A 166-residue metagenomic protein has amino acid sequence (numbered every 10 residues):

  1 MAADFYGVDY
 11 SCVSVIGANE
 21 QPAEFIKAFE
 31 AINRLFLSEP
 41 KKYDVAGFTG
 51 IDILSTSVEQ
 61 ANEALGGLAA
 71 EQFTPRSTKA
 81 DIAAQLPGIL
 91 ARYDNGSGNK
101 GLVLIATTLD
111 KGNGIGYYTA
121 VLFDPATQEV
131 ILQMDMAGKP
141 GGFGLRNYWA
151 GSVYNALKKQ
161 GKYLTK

Functional and structural regions predicted by a protein language model:
M1-A18, K79-S97, L109-P125, E129-K166: C-terminal/domain-edge helix-coil "capping" segments
M1-E71: A structural "domain/chain start" motif
E20-I26, E30, A70, L102-L104 (+3 more regions): Generic hydrophobic secondary-structure signal
T56-L109: Mid-length scaffold segments of soluble, non-membrane domains
